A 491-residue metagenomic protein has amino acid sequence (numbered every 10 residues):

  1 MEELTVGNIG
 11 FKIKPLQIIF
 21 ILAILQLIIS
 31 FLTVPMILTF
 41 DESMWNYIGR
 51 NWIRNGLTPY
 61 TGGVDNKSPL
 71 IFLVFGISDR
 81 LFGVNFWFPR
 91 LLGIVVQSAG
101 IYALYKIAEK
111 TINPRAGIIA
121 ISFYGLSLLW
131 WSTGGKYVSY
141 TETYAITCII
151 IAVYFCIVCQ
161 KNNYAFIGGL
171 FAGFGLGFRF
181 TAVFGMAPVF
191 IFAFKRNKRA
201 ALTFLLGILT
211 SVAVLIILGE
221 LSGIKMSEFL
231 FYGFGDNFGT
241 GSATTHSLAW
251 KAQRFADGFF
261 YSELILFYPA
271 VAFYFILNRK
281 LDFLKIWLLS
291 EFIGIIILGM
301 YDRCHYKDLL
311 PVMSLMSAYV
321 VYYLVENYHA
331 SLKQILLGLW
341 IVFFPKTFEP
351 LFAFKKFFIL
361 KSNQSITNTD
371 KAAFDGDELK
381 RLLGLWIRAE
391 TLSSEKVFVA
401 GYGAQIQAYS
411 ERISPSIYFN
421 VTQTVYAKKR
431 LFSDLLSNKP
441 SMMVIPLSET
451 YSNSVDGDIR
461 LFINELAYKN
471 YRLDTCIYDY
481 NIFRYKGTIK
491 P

Functional and structural regions predicted by a protein language model:
L4, A172, F184-L209, Y274-R279 (+2 more regions): Perimembrane helix-loop-helix junctions
Q17, L104-L129, I146, N163 (+1 more regions): Transmembrane-helix signature of polytopic, membrane-embedded enzymes that assemble or transfer cell-envelope glycans
L91-T111, I119, I151: Transmembrane-helix motifs of polytopic, lipid-linked glycan transferases
Y102, F259-F292: Hydrophobic, aromatic-rich transmembrane alpha-helices and their immediate juxtamembrane boundary segments
Y144-I167, F171, M313-M316: Specific aromatic-rich, kink-prone transmembrane helix
Y164-F180, M186-F192, T210, L289-I297: Membrane-interface alpha helices of multi-pass inner-membrane proteins
V183-M186, D370-V425, F432-S454, I477-I482: Short periplasmic/luminal acceptor-recognition loop of GT-C membrane glycosyltransferases, typified by
F184, I293-G294, L298-L332, L337: Hydrophobic/aromatic-rich transmembrane helices and adjacent perimembrane loops
